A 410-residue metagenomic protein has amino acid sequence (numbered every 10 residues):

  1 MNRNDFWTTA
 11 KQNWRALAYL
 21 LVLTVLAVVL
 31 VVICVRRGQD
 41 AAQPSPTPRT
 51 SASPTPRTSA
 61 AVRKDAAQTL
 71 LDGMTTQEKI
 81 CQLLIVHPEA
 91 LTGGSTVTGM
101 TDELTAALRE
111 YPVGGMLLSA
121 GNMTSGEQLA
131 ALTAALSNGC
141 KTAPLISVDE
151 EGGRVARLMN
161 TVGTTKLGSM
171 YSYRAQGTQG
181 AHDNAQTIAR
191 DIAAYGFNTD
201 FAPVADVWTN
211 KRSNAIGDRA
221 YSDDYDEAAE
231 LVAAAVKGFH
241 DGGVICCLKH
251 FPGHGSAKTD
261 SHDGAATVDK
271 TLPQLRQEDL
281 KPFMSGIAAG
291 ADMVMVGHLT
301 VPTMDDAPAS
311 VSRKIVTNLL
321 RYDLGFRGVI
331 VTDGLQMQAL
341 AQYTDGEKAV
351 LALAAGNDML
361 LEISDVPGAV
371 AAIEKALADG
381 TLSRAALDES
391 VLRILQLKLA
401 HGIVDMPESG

Functional and structural regions predicted by a protein language model:
N2-R109, Y322-D323, Q342-G410: Preference for extracellular/luminal or secreted protein segments
T75, M116, D149, I192 (+8 more regions): Conserved, mostly hydrophobic/aromatic
Q77, L145, G243-C246, G325-L335: Short beta-strand/loop segments at the ligand-binding rim of alpha/beta enzyme cores
E89-L91, V97, A107-A228, G255-D269 (+3 more regions): Enzymes and membrane/adaptor proteins characterized by extended Gly/Ser/Thr/Asp/Glu-rich, aromatic-dotted
N138-A143, F239-G243, Y322-R327, G380-S383: Short helix-capping segments at alpha-helix termini
L231-L248, Q274, E278-A291, D306: Phosphate/pyrophosphate-binding betaalpha-module
Q277-K314, N318-R321: Flexible, glycine-rich surface segments
